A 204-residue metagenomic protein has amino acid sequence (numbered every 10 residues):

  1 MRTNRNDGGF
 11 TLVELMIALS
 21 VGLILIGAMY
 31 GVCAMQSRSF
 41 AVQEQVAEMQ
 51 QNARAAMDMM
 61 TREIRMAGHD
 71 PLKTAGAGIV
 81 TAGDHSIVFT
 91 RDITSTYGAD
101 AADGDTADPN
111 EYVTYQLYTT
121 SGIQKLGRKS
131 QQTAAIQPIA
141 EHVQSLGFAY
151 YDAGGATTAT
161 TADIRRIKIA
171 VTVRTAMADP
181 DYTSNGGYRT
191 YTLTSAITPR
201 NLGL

Functional and structural regions predicted by a protein language model:
R2, G8, I93-S95, T133-L204: Short linear sequence signals and composition-biased patches located at protein termini or domain-edge surfaces
R2-H69, L204: Aliphatic-rich helix starts adjacent to a transmembrane/signal segment
D7, A41, N52, T81-A82 (+2 more regions): A generic fold-level signal
M35, E44, T74, A134 (+1 more regions): Residue-level signal for pocket-adjacent positions within structured domains
A41-V42, A47-E48, I64-I93, A159-A162 (+1 more regions): Short, glycine/small-hydrophobic-rich surface segments
R54-G76, Q137-A153: Generic detector of solvent-exposed, compositionally biased contiguous segments
T81-A156, Y188: Type IV pilin-like appendage domain
